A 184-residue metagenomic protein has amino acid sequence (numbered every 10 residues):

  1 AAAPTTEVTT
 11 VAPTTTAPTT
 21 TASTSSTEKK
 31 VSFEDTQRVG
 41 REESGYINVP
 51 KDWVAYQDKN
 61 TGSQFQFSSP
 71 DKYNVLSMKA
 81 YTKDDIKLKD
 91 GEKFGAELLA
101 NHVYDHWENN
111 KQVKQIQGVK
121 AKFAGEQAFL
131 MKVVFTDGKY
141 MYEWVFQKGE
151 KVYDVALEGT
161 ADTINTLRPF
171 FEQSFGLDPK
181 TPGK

Functional and structural regions predicted by a protein language model:
A2-T27: Extracellular mucin-like PTS domains
S26-G62: N-terminal "mature-domain start" segment
R41, G45, G91-L99, G159 (+2 more regions): Extracytoplasmic/periplasmic, Sec-exported soluble proteins
I47, K51, E97, N101-D105 (+3 more regions): Solvent-exposed, polar/charged alpha-helical surfaces in well-ordered, non-transmembrane soluble domains, broadly
P50, K79-Y81, A156-G159: Active-site-proximal beta-strand/loop segments in catalytic clefts of secreted hydrolases
V54, Y104, E108-Q112, F175-K180: Sec-exported extracytoplasmic/periplasmic mature domains
K59-V152: Conserved polar/disulfide-associated segments of primarily extracytoplasmic proteins
E126-K184: Short, well-structured beta-strand
